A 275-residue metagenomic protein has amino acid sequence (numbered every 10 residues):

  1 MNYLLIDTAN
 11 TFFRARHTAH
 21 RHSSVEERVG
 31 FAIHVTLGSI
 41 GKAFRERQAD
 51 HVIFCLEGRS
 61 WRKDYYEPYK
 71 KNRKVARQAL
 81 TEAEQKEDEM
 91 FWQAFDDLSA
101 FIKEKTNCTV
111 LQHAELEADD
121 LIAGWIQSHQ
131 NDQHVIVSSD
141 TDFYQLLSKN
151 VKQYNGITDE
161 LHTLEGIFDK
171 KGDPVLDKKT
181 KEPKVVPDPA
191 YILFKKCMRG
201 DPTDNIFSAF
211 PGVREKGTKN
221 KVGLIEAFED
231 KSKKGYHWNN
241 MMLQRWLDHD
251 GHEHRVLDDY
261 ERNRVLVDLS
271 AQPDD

Functional and structural regions predicted by a protein language model:
N2, E46-L56, K71-K86, K105-V110 (+2 more regions): Non-catalytic nucleic-acid-binding/docking modules located in mid-to-C-terminal regions of nucleic-acid enzymes
N2-V137, F143-F168, K181, D268 (+1 more regions): Noncatalytic, basic helical substrate-engagement surface that gates or grips nucleic-acid strands
